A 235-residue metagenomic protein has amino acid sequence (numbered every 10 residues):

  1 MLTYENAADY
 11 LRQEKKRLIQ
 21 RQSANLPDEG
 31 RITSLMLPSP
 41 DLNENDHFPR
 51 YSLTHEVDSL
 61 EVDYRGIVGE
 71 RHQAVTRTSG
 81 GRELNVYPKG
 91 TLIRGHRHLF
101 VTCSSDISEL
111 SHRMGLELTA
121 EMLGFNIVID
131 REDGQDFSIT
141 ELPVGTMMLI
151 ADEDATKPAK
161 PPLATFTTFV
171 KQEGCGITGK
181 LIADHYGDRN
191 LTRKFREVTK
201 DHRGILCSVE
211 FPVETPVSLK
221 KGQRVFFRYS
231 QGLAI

Functional and structural regions predicted by a protein language model:
L2-I235: Metal-cofactor-dependent catalytic cores
